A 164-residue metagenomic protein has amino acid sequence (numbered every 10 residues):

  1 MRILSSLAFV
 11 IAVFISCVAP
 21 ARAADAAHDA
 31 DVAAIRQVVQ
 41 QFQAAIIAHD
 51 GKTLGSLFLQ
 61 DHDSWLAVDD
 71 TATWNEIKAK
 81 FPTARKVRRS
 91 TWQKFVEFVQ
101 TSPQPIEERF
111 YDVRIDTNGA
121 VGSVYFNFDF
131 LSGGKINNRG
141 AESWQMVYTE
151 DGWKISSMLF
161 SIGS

Functional and structural regions predicted by a protein language model:
M1-S6: Positively charged n-region of N-terminal signal peptides that target proteins for export
L7-C17: Bacterial N-terminal signal peptides
A19-Q60: Short, low-complexity N-terminal intrinsically disordered segments enriched in polar/charged residues
Q43-A44, S56-E76: Short, solvent-exposed secondary-structure junction/capping segments
F58-L59, D69-D70, F126-F130, L159-F160: A mature extracytoplasmic/lumenal domain signature
K78-I136: Surface-exposed, charged secondary-structure patches
S123-Y125, N137-S164: Short beta-strand edge/turn micro-motifs at domain boundaries
